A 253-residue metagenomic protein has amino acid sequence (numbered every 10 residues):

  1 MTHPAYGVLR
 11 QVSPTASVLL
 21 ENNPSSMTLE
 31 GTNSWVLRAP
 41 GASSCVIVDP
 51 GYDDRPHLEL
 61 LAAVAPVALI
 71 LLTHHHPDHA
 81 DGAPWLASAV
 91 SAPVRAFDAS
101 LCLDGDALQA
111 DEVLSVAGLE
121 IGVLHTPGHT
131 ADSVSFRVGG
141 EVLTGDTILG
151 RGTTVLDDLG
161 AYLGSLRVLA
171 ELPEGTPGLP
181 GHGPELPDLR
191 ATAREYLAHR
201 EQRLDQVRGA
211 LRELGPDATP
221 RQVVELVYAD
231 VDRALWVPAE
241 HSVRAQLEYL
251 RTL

Functional and structural regions predicted by a protein language model:
M1-T2, H129: Glycine/proline-rich low-complexity segments that form flexible loops, beta-turns, and polyproline
T2-A63, V134-T147: Conserved beta-strand hairpin/beta-sheet module of binuclear metal-dependent hydrolase folds, prominently
L9-Q11, V36, G41-S44, V67-I70 (+7 more regions): A structural signal for the main folded, soluble domain(s) of proteins
N23-G31, C45, P50-G122: Active-site HxH/HxHxD metal-binding segment of metal-dependent hydrolases
A42-I47, Y52-D53, E120-H125, T130-A210: Metallo-beta-lactamase
T73-H79, H129, H182, Q246: Histidine-centered divalent metal-coordination motifs
A210-L253: C-terminal regulatory/interaction regions
